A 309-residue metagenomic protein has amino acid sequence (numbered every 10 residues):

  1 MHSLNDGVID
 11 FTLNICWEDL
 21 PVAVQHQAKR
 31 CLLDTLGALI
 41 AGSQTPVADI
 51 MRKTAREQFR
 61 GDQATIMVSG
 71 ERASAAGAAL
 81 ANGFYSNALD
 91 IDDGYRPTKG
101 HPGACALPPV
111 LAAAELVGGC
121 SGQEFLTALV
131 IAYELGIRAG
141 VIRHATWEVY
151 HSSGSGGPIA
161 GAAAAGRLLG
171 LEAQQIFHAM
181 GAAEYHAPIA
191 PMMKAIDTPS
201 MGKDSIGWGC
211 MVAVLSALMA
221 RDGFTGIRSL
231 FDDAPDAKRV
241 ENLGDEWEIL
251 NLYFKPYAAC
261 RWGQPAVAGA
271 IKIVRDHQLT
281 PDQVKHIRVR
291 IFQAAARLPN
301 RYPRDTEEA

Functional and structural regions predicted by a protein language model:
M1-L250: N-terminal core-entry segment
P97-H101, A258, E308-A309: Short alpha-helix boundary/capping segments
A234-D276: Membrane-embedded hairpin module used as a gating/binding unit in multi-pass transport and secretion proteins
R261-A309: Intrinsically disordered, low-complexity Ser/Thr/Pro/Gly-rich interaction regions that scaffold/cooperate
